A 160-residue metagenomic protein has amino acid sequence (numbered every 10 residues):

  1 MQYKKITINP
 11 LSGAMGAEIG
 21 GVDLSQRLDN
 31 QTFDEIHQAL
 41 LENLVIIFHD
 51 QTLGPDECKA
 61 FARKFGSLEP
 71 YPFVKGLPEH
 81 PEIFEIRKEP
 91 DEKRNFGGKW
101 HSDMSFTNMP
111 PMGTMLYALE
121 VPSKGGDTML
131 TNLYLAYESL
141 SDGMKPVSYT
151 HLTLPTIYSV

Functional and structural regions predicted by a protein language model:
Q2-T128: Non-heme Fe(II)-dependent double-stranded beta-helix
M104, L135-A136, L152: Short helix-to-loop capping/linker segments positioned immediately adjacent to catalytic or ligand/cofactor-binding
G125-M129, L133-S139, M144-V147: Surface-exposed, charge/polar-rich loops and edge strands
T150-T156: Conserved small/polar residues in nucleotide/adenosyl-binding loops
